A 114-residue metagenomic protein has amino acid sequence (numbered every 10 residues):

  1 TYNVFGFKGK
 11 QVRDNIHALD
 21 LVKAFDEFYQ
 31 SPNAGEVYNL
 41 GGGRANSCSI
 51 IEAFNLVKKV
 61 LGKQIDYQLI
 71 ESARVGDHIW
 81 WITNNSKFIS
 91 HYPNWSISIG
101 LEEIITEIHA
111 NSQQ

Functional and structural regions predicted by a protein language model:
T1-Y2, N15-Y38: Alpha-helical substrate-binding/gating segment
F5, G41, S86: Residue-level detector of conserved, well-ordered beta-strand and adjacent loop positions that form binding/recognition
F7-K8, V37-Y38, I51-F54, G62-W80: C-terminal "lid/loop" region of Rossmann-like NAD(P)-dependent oxidoreductases
F7-L19, G43-N46: Glycine-rich "substrate-gating" loop/helix at the edge of Rossmann-like oxidoreductase active sites
A18, V37, S72-S96: Conserved C-terminal active-site "lid" loop/helix of NAD(P)H-dependent oxidoreductases that clamps the redox cofactor
L19-Q30, E52-N55, E102-T106: Amphipathic alpha-helical segments that line or abut small-molecule/effector binding pockets and mediate allosteric
Y29-P32, L61, S112: Protein kinase-like catalytic domain
S86-K87, I99-Q114: Amphipathic terminal alpha-helices
